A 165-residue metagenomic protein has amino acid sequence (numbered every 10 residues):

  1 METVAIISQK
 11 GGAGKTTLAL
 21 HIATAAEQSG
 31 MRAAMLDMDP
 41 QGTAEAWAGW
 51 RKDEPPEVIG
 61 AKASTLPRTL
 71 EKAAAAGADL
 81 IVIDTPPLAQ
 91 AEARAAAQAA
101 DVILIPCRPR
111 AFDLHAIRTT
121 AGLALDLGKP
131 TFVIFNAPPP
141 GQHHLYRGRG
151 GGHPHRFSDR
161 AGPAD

Functional and structural regions predicted by a protein language model:
T3-Q9, A13, L20-A95: P-loop/Walker-type NTP enzyme "switch/lid" segment
R32-A33, L80-I81, I103, P130-T131 (+1 more regions): Hydrophobic anchor at the start of a short beta-strand that flanks the dinucleotide cofactor-binding loop
A97-R118, P139-Q142: Conserved Switch II/interswitch segment of TRAFAC-class P-loop GTPases
R108, F132-R147, P163-D165: G-domain G4 guanine-recognition motif of GTPases
L114-V133: Conserved C-terminal guanine-recognition region of P-loop GTPase G domains, centered on the G4
G150-D165: Beta-strand-loop-alpha "switch" segments that mediate conformational coupling across diverse proteins
